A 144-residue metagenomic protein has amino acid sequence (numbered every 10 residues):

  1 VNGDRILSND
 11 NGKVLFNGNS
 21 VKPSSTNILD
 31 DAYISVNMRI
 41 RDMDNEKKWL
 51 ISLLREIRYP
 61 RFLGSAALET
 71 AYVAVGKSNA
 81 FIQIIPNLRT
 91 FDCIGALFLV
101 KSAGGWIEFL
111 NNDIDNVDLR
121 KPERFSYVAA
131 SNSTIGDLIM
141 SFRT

Functional and structural regions predicted by a protein language model:
V1-G12: DPxDG-like acidic metal-binding loop motif
G3-R5, N19-S20, I135: Short acidic/polar mixed-charge low-complexity motifs
D10-N11, N19-V21: Extended Lys/Arg-rich, glycine-bearing segments that form polyanion-binding/interaction patches within enzyme domains
K22-T144: An extended, acidic
